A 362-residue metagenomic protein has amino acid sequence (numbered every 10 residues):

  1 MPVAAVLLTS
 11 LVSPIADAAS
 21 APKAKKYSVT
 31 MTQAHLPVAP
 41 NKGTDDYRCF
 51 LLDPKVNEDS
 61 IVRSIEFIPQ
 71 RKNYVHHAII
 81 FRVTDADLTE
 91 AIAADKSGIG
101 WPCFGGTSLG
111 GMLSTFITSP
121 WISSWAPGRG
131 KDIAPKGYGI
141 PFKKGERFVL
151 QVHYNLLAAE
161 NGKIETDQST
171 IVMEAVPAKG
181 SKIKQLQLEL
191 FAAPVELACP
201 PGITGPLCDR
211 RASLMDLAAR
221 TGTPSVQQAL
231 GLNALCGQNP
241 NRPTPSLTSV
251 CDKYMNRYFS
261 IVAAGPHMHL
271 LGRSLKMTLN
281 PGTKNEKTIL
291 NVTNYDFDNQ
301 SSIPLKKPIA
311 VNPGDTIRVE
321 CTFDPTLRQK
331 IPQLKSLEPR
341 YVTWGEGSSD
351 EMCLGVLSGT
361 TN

Functional and structural regions predicted by a protein language model:
M1-A18: Secretory targeting and sorting signals
S20-N362: Beta-strand-centric surfaces of beta-sandwich/beta-rich domains
